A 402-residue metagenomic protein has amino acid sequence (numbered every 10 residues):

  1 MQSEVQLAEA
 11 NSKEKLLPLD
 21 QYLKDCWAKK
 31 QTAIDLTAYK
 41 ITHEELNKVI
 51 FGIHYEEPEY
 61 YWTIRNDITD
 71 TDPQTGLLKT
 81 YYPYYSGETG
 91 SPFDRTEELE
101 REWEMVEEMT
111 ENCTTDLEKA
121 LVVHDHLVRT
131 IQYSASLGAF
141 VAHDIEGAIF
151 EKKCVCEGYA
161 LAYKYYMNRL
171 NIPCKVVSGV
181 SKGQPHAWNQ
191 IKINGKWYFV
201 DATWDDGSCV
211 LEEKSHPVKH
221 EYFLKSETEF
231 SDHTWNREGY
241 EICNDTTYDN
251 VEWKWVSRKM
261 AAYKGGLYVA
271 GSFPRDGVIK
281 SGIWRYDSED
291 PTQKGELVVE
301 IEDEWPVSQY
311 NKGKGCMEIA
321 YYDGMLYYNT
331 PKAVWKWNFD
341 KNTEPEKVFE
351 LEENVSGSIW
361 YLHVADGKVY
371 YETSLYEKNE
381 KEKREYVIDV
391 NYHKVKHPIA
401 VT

Functional and structural regions predicted by a protein language model:
M1-T115, E229-T402: N-terminal accessory/pre-domain segments preceding catalytic cores
N11-A38, T130, A139-I149, E212-F223: N-terminal short leaders/motifs
Y22-L23, F93, F150-C154, S178: Alpha-helix capping and helix-loop boundary segments enriched in small/acidic/polar residues
P92-A148: Secondary-structure boundary elements
S134-G138, A142, K153, C174-Q184: Catalytic cysteine-centered active-site loop
F140-C154, G158-Y165: Conserved active-site-adjacent core of cysteine acyl-enzyme catalytic domains
G158-K225: Hydrophobic/aromatic-rich core segments of domains that either
